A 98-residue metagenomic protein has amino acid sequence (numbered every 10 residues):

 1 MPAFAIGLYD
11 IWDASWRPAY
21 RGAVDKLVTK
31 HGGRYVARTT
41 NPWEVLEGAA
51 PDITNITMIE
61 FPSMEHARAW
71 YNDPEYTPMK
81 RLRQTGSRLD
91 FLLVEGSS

Functional and structural regions predicted by a protein language model:
M1-S98: Conserved, structured core segments of small domains
